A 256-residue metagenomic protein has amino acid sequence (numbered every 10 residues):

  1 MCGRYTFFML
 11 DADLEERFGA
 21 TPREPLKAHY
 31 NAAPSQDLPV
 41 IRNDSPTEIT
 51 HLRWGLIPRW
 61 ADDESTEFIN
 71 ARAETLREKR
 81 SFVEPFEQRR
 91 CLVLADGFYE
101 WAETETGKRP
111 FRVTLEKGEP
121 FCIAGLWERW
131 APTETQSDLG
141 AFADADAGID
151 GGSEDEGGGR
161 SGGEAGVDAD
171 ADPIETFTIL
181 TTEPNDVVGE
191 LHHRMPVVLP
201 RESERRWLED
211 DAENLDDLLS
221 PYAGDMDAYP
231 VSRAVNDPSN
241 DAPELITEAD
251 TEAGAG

Functional and structural regions predicted by a protein language model:
M1-G256: Short linear sequence motif anchored by a di-proline
